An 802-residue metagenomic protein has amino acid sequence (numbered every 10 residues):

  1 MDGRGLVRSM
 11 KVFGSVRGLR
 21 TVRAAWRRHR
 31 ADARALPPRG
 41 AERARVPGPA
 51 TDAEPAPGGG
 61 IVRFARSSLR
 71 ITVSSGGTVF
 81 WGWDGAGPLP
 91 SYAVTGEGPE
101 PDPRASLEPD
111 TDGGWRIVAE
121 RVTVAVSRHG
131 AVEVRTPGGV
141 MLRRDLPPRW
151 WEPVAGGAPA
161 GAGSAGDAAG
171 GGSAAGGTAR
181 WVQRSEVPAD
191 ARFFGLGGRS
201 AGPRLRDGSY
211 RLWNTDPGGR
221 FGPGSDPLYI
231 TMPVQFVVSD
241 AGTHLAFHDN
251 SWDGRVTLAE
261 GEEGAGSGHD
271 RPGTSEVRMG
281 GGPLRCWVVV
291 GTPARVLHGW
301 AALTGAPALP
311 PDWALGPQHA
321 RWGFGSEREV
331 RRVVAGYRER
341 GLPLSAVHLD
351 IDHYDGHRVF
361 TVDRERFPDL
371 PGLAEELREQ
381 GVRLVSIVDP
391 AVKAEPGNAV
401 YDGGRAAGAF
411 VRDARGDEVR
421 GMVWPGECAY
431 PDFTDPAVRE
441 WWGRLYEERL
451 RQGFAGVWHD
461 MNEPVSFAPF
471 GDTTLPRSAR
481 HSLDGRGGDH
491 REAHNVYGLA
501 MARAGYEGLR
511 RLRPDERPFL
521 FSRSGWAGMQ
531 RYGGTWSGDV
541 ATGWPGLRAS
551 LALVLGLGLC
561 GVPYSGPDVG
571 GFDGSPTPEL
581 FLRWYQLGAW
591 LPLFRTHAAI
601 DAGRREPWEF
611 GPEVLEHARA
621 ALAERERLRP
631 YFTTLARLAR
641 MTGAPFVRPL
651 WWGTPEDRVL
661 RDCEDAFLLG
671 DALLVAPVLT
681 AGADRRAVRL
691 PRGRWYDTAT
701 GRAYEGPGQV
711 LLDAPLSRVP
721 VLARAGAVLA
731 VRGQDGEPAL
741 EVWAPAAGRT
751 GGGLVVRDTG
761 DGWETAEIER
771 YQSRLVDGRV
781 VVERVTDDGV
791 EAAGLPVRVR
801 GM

Functional and structural regions predicted by a protein language model:
M1-T304, P310-W313, A320-W322, E327-A335 (+8 more regions): N-terminal accessory segment at the very beginning of proteins
A65, T111-G113, V118-E120, R128 (+14 more regions): Short, well-ordered loop/turn elements at secondary-structure boundaries
S67, S74-G76, D84-A86, E120-V122 (+19 more regions): An acidic- and aromatic-residue-enriched active-site/binding cleft used to recognize and process polar
I71, R121, V234, Y337 (+8 more regions): Conserved, mostly hydrophobic/aromatic
L89-R104, G416, T698-L716: Solvent-exposed beta-strand/loop surfaces of large extracellular or lumenal domains
Y92, P343-A618, T654: Aromatic- and carboxylate-enriched substrate-binding clefts and catalytic-loop regions of carbohydrate-active enzymes
G138, A162, Y506-F519, G525-S537 (+5 more regions): Catalytic core of carbohydrate-active enzymes
R206, Y210-T215, L228-T231, R439 (+4 more regions): Short, hydrophobic/amphipathic alpha-helical packing segments that form internal helix faces or helix-helix interfaces
